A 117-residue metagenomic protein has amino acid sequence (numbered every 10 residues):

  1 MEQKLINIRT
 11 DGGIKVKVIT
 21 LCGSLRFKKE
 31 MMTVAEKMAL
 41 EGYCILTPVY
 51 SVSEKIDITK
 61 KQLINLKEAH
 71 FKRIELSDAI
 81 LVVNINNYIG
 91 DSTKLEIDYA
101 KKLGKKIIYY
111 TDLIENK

Functional and structural regions predicted by a protein language model:
M1-K117: Conserved catalytic or regulatory cores that recognize and/or transform ribose-phosphate-containing ligands
